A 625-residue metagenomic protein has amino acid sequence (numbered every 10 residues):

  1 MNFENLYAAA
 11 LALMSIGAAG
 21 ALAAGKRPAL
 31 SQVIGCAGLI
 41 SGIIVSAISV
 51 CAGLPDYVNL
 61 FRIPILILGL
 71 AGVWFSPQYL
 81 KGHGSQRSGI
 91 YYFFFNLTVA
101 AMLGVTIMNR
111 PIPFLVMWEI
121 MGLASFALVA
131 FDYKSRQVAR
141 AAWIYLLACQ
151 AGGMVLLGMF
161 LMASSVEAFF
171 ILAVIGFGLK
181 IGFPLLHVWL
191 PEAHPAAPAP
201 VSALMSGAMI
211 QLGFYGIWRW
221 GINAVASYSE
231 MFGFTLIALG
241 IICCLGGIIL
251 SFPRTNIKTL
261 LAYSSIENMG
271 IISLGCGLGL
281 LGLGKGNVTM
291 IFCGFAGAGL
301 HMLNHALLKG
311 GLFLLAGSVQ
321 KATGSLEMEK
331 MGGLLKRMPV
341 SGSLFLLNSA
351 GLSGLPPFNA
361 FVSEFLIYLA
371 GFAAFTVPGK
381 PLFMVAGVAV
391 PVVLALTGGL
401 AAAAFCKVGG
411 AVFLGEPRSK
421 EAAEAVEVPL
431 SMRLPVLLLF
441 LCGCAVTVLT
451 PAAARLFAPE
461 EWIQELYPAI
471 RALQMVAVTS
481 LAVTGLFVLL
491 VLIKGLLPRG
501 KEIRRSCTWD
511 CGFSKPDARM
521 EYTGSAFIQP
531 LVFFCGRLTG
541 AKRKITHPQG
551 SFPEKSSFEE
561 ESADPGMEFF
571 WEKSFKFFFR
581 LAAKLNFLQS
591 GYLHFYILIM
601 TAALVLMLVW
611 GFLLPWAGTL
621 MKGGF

Functional and structural regions predicted by a protein language model:
M1-F93, S506-T508: Transmembrane helix-loop-helix hairpins at membrane boundaries of multipass inner-membrane proteins
M1-L6, L54-F61, R110-I112, A226-T235 (+2 more regions): Interfacial loop-to-helix junctions that mark the boundaries of transmembrane helices in multi-pass membrane
A18-L22, A71-W74, I248, V408 (+2 more regions): Alpha-helical transmembrane segments
P55-I65, V174-F177, P381-G398, P468-L489: Hydrophobic alpha-helical transmembrane segments
A71-H83, G89, N96-F114, A124-V428: Hydrophobic transmembrane alpha-helices and their helix-loop junctions in integral membrane proteins
G240, S341, N348, M432-T447 (+3 more regions): Hydrophobic membrane-spanning alpha-helices of multi-pass integral membrane proteins
G351-L366, F440-A458, R537-K542: Alpha-helical transmembrane segments and their membrane-interface junctions in multi-pass membrane proteins
A453-T479, G495-F625: Aromatic-capped, Gly/Pro-kinked transmembrane alpha-helices
